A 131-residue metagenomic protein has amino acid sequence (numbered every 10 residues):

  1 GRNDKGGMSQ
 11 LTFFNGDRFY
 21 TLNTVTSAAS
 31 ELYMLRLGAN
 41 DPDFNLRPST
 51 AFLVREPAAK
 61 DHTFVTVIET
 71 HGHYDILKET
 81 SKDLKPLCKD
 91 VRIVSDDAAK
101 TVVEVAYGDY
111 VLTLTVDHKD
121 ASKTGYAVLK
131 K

Functional and structural regions predicted by a protein language model:
G1-K131: CBM-like, beta-strand-rich accessory domains located in the C-terminal region of large, secreted polysaccharide-active
